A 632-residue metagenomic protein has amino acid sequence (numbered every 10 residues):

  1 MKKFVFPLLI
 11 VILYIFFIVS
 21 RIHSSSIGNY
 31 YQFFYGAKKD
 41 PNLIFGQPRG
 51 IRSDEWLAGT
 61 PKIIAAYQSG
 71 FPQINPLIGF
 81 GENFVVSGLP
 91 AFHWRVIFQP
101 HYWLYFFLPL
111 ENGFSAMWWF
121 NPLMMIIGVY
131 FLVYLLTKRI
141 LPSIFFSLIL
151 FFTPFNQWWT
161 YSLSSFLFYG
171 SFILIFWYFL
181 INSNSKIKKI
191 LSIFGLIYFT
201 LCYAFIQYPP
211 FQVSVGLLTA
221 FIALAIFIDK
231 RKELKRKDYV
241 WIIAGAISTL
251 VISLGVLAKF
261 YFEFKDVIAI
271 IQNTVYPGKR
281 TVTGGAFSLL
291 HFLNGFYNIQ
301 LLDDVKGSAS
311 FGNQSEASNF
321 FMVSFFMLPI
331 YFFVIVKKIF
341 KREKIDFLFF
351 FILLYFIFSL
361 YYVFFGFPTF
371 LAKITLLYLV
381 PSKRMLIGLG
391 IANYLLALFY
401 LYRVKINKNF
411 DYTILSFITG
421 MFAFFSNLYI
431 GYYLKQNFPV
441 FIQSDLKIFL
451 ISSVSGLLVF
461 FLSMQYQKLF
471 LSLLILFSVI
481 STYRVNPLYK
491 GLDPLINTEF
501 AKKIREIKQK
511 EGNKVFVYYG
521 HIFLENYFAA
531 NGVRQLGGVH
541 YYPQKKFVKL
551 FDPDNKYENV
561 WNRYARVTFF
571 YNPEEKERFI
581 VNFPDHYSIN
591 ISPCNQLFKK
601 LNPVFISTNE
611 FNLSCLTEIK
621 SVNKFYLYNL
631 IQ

Functional and structural regions predicted by a protein language model:
M1-V5, I187-L191, R231-S248, E343-F347 (+3 more regions): Membrane-interfacial entry segments at the cytosolic side of transmembrane helices
I10-E82, V240-Q300, V515: Aromatic-rich transmembrane-lumenal/periplasmic boundary elements in polytopic membrane proteins
S25-F168, F287, D304-S310: Active-site lumenal/periplasmic loops and adjacent helix-entry segments of GT-C-fold, multi-pass membrane
P61-W94, Q99-Y102, S481-Q632: Soluble catalytic regions of membrane-associated enzymes that act on cell-envelope and secretory-pathway components
N112, A116, F155-S165, E343-L348 (+2 more regions): Membrane-helix boundary/interfacial segments in multi-pass membrane proteins
I126-L132, R139-K230, W241-E263, G420-Y429 (+1 more regions): Membrane-embedded helix bundles of polyisoprenyl
L257-K341, L348, K383: Periplasmic/ER-lumenal interhelical loops and adjacent helix-loop junctions in multi-pass membrane proteins
D411-K508, V517-L524, H540-Y541: Transmembrane helical bundles and short interhelical boundary loops of multi-pass, membrane-embedded
